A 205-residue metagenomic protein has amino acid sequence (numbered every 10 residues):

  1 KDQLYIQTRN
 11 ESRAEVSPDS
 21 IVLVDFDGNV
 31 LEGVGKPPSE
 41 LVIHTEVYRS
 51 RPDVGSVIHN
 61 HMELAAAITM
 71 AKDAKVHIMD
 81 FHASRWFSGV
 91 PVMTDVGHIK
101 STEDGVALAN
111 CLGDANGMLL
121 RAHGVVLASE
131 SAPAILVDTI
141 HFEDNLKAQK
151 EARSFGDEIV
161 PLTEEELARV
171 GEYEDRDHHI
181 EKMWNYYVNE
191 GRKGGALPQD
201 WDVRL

Functional and structural regions predicted by a protein language model:
K1-L205: Glycine-rich flexible loops
